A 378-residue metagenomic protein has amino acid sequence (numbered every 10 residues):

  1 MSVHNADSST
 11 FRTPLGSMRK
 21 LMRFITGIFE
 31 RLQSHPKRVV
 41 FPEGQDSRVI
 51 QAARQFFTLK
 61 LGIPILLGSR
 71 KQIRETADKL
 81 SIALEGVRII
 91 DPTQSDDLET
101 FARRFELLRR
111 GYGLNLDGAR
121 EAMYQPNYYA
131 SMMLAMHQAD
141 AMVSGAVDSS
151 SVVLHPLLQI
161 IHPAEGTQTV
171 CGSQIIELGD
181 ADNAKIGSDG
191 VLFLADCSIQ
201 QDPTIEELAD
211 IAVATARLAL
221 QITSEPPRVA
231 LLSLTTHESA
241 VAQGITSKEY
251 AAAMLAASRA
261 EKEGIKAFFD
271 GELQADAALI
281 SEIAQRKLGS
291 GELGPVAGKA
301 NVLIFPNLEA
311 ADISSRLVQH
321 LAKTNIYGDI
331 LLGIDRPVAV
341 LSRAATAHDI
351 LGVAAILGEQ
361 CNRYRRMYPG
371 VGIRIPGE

Functional and structural regions predicted by a protein language model:
H4-D7: Intrinsic-disorder-associated, low-complexity terminal segments enriched in Asp/Asn/His/Tyr and depleted of Lys/Arg
P14-A297, N301-E378: Anion-binding alpha/beta catalytic cores of soluble intermediary-metabolism enzymes, centered on
